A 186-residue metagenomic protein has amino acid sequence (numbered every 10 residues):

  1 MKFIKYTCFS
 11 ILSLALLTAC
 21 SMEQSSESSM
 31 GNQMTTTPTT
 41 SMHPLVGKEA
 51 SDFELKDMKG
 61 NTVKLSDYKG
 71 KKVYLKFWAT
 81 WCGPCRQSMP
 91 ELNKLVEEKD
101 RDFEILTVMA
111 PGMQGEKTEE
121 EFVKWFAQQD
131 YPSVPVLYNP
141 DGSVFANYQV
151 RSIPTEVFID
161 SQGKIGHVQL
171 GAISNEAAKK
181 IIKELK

Functional and structural regions predicted by a protein language model:
M1-D52: N-terminal targeting signals for export/organelle localization
P44-G47, D52-V73, E97: A short beta-strand-turn-helix
V63-R86, L106: Short active-site neighborhood of thiol/selenol oxidoreductases, capturing the structured segment around
G70-V73, R101-E104, P132-V134, S161-K164: Loop/turn elements at helix/coil->beta-strand transitions in domains of secreted/extracellular proteins
K71-K72, Q87-A110, A127, N175 (+1 more regions): Conserved helix-turn-beta segment immediately C-terminal to the redox Cys motif in thioredoxin-like folds
F103-K117, S133-D141: Thiol-based oxidoreductase modules, predominantly thioredoxin-like and allied folds used for disulfide exchange
E121-I159: Short, internal strand/loop/helix patches that form the active-site neighborhood or redox-interaction surface
F158-K186: Thiol-/selenol-based redox modules, centered on thioredoxin-like and closely related oxidoreductase domains
